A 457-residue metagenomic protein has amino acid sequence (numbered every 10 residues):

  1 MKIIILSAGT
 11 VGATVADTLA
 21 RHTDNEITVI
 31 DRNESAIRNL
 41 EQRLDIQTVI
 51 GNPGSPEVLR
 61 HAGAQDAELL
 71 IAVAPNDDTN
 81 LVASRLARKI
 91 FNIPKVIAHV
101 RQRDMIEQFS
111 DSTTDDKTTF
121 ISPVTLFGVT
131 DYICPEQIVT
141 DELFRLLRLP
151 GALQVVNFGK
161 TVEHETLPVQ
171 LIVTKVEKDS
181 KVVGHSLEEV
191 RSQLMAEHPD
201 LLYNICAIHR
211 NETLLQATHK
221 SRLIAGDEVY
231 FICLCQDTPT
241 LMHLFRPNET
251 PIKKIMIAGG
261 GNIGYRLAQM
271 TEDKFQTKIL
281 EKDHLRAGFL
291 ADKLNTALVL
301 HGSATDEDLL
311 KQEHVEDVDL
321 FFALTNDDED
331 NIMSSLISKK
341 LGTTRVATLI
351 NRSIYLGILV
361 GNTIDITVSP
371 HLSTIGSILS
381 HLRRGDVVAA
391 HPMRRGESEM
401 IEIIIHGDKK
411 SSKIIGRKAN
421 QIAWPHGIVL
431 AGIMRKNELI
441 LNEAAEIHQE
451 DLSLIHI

Functional and structural regions predicted by a protein language model:
M1-I455: Cytosolic regulatory regions of ion transport systems
